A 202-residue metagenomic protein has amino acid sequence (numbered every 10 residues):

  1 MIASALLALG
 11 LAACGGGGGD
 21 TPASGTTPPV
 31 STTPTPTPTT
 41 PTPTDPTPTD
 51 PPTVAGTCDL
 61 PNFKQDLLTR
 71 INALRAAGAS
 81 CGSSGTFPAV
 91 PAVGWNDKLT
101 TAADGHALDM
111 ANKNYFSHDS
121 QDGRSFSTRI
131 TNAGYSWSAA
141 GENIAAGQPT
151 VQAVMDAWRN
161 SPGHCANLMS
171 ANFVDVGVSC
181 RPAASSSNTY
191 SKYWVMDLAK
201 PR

Functional and structural regions predicted by a protein language model:
M1-A3: Bacterial N-terminal signal peptides that target proteins for export
G10-A13: C-terminal motif of bacterial Sec signal peptides marking the signal peptidase cleavage site
G15-G19: Bacterial signal peptide processing site
P22-F63, T69: Post-signal peptide N-terminal segment of mature Sec-exported envelope proteins
P22-G25, W137, G141-R202: Disulfide-stabilized extracellular recognition modules
P51-N112: A short alpha-helix/helix-coil micro-patch that ends at or immediately precedes a cysteine
C81, F116, H164-A166: Bacterial peptidoglycan biogenesis and beta-lactam-recognition machinery
N96-P149, L168: Short, surface-exposed glycine/acidic/tryptophan-bearing loops
